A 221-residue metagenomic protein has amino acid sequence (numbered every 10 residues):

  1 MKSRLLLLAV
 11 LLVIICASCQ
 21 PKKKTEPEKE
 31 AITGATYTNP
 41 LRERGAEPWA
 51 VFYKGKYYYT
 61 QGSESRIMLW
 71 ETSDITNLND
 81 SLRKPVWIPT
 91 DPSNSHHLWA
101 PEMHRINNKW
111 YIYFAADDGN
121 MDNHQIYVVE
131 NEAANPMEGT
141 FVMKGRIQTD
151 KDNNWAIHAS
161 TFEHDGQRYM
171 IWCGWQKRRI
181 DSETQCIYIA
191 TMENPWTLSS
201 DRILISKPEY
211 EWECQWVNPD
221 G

Functional and structural regions predicted by a protein language model:
M1-E28: Bacterial Sec-dependent N-terminal signal peptides
C19-G221: Carbohydrate-active catalytic/glycan-binding domains of CAZyme proteins, especially the secreted or lumenal ectodomains
